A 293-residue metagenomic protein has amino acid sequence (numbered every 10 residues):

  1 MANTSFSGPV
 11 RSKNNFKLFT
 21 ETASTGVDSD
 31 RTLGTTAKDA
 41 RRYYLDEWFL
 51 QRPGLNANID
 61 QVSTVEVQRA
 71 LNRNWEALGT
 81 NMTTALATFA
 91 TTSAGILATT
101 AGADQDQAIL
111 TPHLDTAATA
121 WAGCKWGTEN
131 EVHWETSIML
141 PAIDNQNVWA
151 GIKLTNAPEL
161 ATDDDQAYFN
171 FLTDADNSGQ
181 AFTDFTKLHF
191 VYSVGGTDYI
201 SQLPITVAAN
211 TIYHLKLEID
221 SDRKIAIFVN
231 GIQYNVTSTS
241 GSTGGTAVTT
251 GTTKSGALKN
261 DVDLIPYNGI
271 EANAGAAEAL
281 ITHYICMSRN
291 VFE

Functional and structural regions predicted by a protein language model:
M1-K38: Intrinsic low-complexity, repeat-rich intrinsically disordered segments enriched in small/flexible residues
D30-G79: Extracellular carbohydrate-recognition regions
A40-D46, E131-E135, M139, I212-H214: Intrinsic-disorder/low-complexity, polar/charged segments enriched in Ser/Thr/Lys/Arg/Asp/Glu/Gln
A98-K187: Secretory/extracellular carbohydrate-interaction modules and structurally similar beta-sandwich "look-alikes"
Y192-H214: Short, aromatic/His-centered strand-loop micro-motif at the edge of beta-sheets
T211-A226: Localized edge beta-strand/strand-to-loop motifs within extracellular or lumenal beta-rich domains
F228-I232: Short strand-turn-strand beta-turns centered on an Asx-Gly dipeptide
A247-E293: Ligand-recognition surfaces built from glycine- and aromatic
